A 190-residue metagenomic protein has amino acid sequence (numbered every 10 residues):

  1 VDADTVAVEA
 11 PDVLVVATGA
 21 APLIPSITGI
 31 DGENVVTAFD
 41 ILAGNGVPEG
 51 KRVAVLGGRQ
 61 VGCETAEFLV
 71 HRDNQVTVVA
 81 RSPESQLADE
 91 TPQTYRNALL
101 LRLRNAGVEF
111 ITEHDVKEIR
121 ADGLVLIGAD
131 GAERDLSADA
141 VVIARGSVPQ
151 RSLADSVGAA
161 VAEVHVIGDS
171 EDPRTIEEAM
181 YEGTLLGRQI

Functional and structural regions predicted by a protein language model:
V1-A3, R104-V116: A conserved beta-strand/loop element that lines the FAD pocket in flavoprotein oxidoreductases
V1-E90, G128-I190: Rossmann-like dinucleotide/flavin-binding elements
V78, A98-L100: C-terminal, non-catalytic macromolecule-binding modules
Q93-N97: Charged helix-capping and loop-helix junction motifs
L100-G107, V157: A conserved amphipathic helix/loop scaffold that creates a polar/acidic microenvironment used either to coordinate
D122-I127: Short polybasic amphipathic segments
